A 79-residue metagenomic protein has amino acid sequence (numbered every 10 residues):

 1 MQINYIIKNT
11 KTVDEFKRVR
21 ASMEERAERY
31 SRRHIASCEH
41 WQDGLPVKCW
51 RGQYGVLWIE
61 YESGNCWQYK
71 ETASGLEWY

Functional and structural regions predicted by a protein language model:
M1-Q53: N-terminal non-globular leader segments, chiefly Sec-dependent signal peptides
E39-G75: Amphipathic, interaction-prone secondary-structure segments
